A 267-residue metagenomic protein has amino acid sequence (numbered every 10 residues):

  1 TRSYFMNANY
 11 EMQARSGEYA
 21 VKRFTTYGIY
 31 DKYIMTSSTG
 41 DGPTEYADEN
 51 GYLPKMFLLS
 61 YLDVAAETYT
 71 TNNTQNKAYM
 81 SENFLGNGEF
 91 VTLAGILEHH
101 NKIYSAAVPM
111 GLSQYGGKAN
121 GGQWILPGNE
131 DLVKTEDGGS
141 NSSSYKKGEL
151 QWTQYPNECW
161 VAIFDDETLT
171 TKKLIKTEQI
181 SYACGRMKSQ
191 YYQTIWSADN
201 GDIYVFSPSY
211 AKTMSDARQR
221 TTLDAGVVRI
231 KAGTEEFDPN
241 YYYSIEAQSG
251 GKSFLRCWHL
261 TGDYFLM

Functional and structural regions predicted by a protein language model:
T1-F84: Post-signal peptide N-terminal segment of secreted/secretory-pathway proteins
R2-S3, G51-T68, A119-T170, R218-E235: Beta-propeller blade signature
S3-Y19, N72-V91, T168-Q190, G233-L255: Surface-exposed loop and turn segments in beta-propeller and other repeat-based domains that flank or scaffold
N9-E18, D199-I203, S207-M267: Hydrophilic extracytoplasmic domains
Y19-M35, G40-D41, G86-H100, M187-I203 (+2 more regions): Structural signature of eukaryotic scaffold interfaces centered on beta-propeller domains
T39-L53, E89-F90, M110-Q114, Y210-M214: Short glycine/acidic-enriched loop and turn motifs that connect beta-strands
Q154-A162, T168-I230: Loop-centered beta-sheet repeat module
